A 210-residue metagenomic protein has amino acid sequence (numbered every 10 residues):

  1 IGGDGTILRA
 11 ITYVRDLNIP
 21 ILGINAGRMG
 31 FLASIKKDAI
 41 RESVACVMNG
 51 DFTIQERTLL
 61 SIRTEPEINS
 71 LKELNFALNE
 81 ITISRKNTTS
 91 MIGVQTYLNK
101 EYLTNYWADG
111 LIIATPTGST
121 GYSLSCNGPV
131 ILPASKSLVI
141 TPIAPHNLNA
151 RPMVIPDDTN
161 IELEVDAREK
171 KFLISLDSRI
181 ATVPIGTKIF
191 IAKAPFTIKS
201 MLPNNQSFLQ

Functional and structural regions predicted by a protein language model:
I1-D4, T12-Y13: N-terminal glycine-rich "phosphate-gripper" loop used for MgATP/nucleotide binding and carboxylate activation
G3-T6, M29, T117-S119: Short glycine-rich anion-binding loops that position phosphate/pyrophosphate groups of nucleotides and phosphorylated
R9-D16, S123-N127: Short Gly/Thr/Asp-enriched flexible loops that form oxyanion-binding sites at enzyme active sites
N18-P20: Proline-centered loop/turn at the N-terminus of a beta-strand
R28-D109: Catalytic core of DAGKc-family lipid kinases
N75, I83, N99-Y102, A150-Q210: ATP/nucleoside-binding phosphotransfer catalytic cores, i.e., glycine-rich phosphate-binding loops
T96, G118, I174: Short aromatic-centered micro-motifs
N105-N149: Gly/Ser/Thr-rich active-site loops/lids in small-molecule metabolic enzymes that frequently grip phosphoryl groups
